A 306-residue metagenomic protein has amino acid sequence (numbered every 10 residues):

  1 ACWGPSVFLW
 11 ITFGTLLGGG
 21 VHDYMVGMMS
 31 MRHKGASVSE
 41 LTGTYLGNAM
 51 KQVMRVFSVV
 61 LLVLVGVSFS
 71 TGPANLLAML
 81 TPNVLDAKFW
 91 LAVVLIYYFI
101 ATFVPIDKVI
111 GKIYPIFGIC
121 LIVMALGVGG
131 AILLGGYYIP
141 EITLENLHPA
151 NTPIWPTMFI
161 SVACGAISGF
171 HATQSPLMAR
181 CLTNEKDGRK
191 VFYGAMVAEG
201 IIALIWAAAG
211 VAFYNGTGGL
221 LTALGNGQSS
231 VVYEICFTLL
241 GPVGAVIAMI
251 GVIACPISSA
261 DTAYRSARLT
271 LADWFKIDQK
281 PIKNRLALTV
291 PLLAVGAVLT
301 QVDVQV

Functional and structural regions predicted by a protein language model:
G14-L16, L61-A74, I160-C181, W206-A208 (+1 more regions): Membrane-helix boundary/coupling elements in multi-pass transport proteins
V21-M50, R180, G188-V191, G216-T238 (+1 more regions): Flexible loop linkers connecting adjacent transmembrane helices in multi-pass alpha-helical membrane transporters
N48-L61, P149-A163, L204, A212 (+3 more regions): Select transmembrane alpha-helical segments in multipass membrane proteins
V53-L61, L80-I106, L121-M124, Q279-Q301: Transmembrane alpha-helical segments of multi-pass small-molecule transport proteins
G66, S70, A74-A92, A101-T102 (+1 more regions): Hydrophobic alpha-helical segments and their helix-loop junctions in multi-pass secondary transporters
P115-G118, M124-A172: Helix-loop-helix junctions that connect adjacent transmembrane segments in multi-pass membrane transporters
I116-C120, Q174-A207: Junctions where cytoplasmic loops transition into the N-terminal start of transmembrane alpha-helices in multi-pass
L133-I142, Y193-E234: Extracellular/periplasmic helix-exit of transmembrane alpha-helices
